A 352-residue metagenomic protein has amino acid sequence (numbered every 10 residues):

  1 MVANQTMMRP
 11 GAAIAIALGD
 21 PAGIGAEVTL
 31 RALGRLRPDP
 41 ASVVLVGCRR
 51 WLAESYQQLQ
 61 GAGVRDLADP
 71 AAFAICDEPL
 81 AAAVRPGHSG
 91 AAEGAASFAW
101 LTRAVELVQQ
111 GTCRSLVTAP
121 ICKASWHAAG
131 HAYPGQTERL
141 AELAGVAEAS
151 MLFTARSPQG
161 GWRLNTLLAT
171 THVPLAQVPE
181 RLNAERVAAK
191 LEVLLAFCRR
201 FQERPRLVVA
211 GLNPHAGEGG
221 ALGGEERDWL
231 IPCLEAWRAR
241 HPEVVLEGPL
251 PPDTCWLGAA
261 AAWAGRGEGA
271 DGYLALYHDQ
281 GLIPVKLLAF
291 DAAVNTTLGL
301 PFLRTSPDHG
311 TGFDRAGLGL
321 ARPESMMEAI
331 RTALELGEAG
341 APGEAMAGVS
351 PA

Functional and structural regions predicted by a protein language model:
V2-A352: Anion-binding alpha/beta catalytic cores of soluble intermediary-metabolism enzymes, centered on
